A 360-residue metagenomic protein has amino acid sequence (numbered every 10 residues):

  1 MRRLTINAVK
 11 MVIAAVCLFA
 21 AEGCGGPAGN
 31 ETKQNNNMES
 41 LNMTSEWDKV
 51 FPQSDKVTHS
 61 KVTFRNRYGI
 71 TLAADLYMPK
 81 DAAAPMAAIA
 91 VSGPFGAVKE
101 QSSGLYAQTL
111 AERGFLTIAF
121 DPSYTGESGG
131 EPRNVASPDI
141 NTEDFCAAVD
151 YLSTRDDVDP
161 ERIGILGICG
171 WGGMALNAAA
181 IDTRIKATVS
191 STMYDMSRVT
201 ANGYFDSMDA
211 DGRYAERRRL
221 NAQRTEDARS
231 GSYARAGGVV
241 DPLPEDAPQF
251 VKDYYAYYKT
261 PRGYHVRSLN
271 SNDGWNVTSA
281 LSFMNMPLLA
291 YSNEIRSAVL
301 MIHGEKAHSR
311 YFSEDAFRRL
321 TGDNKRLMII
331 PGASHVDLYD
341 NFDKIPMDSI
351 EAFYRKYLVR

Functional and structural regions predicted by a protein language model:
S40-A83: N-terminal cap/lid segment of alpha/beta-hydrolase-fold proteins
P85-P94: Short beta-strand element of the alpha/beta-hydrolase
G96-Q108, P122: The serine-hydrolase catalytic nucleophile loop
T109-G129: Conserved alpha/beta-hydrolase
V135-D156: Alpha/beta-hydrolase active-site loop
L176-K259: Alpha/beta-hydrolase-fold enzymes
I295, M301-H303: Short beta-strand/loop motif that positions the catalytic acidic residue of the alpha/beta-hydrolase fold
A333-K344: Catalytic histidine-centered segment of alpha/beta-hydrolase-like enzymes
